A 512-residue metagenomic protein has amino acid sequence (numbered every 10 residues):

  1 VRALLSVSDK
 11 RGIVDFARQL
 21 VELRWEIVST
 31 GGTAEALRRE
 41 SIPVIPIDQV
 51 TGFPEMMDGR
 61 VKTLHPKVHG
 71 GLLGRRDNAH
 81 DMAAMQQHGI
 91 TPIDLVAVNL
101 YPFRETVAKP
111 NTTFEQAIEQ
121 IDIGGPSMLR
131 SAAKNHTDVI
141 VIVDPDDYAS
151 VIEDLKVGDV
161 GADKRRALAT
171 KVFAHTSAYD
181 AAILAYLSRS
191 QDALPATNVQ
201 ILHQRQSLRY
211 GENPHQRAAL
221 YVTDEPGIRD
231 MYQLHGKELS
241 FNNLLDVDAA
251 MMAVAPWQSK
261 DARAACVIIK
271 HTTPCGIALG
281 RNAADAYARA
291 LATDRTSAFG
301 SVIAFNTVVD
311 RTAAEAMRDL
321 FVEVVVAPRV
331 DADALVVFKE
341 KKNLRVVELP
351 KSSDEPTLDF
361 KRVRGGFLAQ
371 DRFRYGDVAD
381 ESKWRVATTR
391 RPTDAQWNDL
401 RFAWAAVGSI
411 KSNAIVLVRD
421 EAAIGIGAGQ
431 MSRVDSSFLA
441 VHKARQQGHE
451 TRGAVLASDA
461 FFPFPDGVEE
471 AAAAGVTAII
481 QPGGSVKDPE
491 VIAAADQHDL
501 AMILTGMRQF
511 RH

Functional and structural regions predicted by a protein language model:
V1-L5, V98, Y179-H512: ATP-dependent carboxylate/acyl-activation modules
V1-V50: N-terminal glycine-/serine-/threonine-rich phosphate-binding loop
I27, V44, V139-V141, V346 (+2 more regions): Hydrophobic beta-strand scaffold residues
G32-F103: Glycine-rich nucleotide/cofactor/substrate-binding loop typically near the N-terminus or early in the first domain
T33-A36, T51-M57, F103-E105, S127-R130 (+6 more regions): Short gly/pro/ser/thr-enriched loop/turn and capping motifs at secondary-structure boundaries
R76-I123, R130-A133, R385-A395: Active-site/ligand-binding-proximal alpha/beta "capping" segment
L100, R104-A108, I121-G124, L129-D163: N-terminal glycine-/lysine-enriched basic segments
P145-D146, S150-T197: Non-catalytic interaction/clamp surfaces of large macromolecular machines
